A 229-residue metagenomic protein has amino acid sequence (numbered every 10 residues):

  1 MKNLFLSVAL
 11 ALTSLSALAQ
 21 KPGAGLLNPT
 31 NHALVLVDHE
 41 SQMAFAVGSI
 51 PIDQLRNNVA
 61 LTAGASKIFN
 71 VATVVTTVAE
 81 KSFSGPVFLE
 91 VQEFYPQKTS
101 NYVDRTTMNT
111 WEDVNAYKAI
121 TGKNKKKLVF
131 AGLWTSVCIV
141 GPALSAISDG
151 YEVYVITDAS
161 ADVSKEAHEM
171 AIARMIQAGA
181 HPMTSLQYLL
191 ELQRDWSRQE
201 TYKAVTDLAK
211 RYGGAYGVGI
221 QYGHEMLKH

Functional and structural regions predicted by a protein language model:
M1-L4: Positively charged n-region of N-terminal signal peptides that target proteins for export
A19-Q20: Boundary of Sec targeting at the N-terminus
A24-L26, A33, V47-G141, T206 (+1 more regions): Active-site alpha/beta core segments
A33-H39: N-terminal nucleotide-binding beta1-loop-alpha1 segment
V91-R105, A171-L190: Structural recognition of alpha->loop->beta junctions
K127-M183: A contiguous pocket-lining binding segment that forms or flanks enzyme active sites
T184-H229: Long, charged alpha-helical interface segments
